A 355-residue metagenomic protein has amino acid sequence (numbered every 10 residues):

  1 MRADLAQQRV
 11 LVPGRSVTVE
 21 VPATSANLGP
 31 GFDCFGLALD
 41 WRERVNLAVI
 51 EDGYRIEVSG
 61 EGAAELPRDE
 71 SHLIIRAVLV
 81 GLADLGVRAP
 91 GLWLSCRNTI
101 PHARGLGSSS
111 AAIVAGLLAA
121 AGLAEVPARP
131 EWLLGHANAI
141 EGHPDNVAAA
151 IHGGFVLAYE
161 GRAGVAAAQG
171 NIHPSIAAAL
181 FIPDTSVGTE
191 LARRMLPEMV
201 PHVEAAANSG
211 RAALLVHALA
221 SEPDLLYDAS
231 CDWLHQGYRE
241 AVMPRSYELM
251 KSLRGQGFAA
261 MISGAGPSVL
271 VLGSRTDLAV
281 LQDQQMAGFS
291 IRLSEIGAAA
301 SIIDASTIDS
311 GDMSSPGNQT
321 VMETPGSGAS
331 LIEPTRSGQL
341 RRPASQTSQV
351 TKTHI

Functional and structural regions predicted by a protein language model:
M1-R104, V126, I291-R292, I296-P316 (+5 more regions): ATP-binding N-lobe of GHMP and related small-molecule kinases
V10-P13, I50-D52, A83-W93, A120-H136 (+2 more regions): Phosphate-handling active-site elements
V21-L37, R97-A120, G142-D145, A259-P267: Glycine/serine-rich anion-binding loops at beta->alpha junctions that coordinate negatively charged ligand groups
W41, L106-R129, I151-V156: DPxDG-like acidic metal-binding loop motif
A128-I176, A260-I262, G266-P267: Alpha/beta catalytic cores of group-transfer enzymes, especially the acyltransferase/condensing modules of polyketide
E160, P183, V271-R275: Short beta-strand-to-loop capping motifs
H173-Q256: Acyltransferase
A218-R341, T347-I355: Glycine-rich, charge-dense phosphate/pyrophosphate-binding loop(s) and the adjacent flexible "lid"/catalytic subdomain
